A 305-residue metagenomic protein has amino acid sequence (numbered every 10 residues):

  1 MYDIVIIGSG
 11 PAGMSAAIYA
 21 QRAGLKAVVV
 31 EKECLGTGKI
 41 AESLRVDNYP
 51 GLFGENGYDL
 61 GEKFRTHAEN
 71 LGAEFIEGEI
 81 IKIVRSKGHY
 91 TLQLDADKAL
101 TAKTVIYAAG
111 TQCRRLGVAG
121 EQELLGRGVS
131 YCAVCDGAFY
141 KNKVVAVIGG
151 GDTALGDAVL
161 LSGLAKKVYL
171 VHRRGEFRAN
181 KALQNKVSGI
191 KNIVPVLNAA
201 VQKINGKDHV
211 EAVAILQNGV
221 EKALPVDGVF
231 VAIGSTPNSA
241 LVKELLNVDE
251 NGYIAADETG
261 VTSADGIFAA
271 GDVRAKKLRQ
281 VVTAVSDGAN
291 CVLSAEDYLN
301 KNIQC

Functional and structural regions predicted by a protein language model:
D3-V28, A158-S162: N-terminal Rossmann-like FAD-binding beta1-loop-alpha1 element of flavoenzymes
V5, R22-E42, Y169-F177: Glycine-rich FAD pyrophosphate-binding loop
G10-P11, T111-C113, G151-T153, A275: Residue-level detector of alpha-helix initiation sites
Q21-R22, K32-E33, K141-L164: Rossmann-like NAD(P)H-binding beta-loop-alpha module
E33-N56, N180-S188: Conserved N-terminal glycine-rich FAD pyrophosphate-binding loop of Rossmann-like flavoproteins
A68-L94, A99-A102, G163-E258, D297-C305: A Rossmann-like FAD-binding core segment of flavoenzymes
Q112, G117, Q122-F139, I233-T283 (+2 more regions): FAD-site-proximal beta/loop scaffold in flavoenzymes
